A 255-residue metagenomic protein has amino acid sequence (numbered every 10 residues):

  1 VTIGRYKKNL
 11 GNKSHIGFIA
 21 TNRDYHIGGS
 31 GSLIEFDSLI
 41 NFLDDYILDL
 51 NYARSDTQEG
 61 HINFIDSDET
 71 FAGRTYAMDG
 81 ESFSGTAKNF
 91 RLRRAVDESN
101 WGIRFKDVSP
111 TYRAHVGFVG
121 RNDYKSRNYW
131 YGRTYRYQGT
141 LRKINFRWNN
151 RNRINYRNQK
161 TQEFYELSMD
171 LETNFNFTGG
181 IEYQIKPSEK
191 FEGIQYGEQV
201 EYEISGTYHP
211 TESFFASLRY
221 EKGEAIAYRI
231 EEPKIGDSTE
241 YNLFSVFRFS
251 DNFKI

Functional and structural regions predicted by a protein language model:
V1-L33: A conserved hydrophobic secondary-structure block that centers on an alpha-helix together with its immediately flanking
E35-D37: Contiguous, well-ordered alpha-helical segments that form the cores/surfaces of helical PPI scaffolds
L39-L43, N51-I255: Exposed, low-structure sequence patches enriched in small/polar residues
I47: Basic (Lys/Arg-enriched) interaction patch that binds polyanionic ligands
